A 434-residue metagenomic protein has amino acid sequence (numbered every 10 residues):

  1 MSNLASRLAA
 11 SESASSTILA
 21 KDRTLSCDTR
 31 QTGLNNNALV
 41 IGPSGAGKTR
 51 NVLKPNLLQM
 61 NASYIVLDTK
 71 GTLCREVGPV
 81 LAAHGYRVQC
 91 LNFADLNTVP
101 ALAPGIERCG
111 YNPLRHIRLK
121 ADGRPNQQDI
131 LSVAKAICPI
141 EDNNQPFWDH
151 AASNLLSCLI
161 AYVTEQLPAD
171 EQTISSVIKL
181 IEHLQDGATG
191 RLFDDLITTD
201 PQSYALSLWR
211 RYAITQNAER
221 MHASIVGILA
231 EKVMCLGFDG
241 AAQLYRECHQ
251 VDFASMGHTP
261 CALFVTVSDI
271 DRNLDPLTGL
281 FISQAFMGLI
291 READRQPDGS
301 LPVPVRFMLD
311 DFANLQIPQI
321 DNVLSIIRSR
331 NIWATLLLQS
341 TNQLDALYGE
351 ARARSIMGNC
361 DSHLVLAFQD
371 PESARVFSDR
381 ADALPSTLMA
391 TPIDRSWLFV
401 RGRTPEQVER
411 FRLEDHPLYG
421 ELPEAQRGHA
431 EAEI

Functional and structural regions predicted by a protein language model:
M1-T29: N-terminal pre-Walker A segment at the start of P-loop NTPase domains
T17-L25, L34-I332, R375, A383-Q407 (+1 more regions): P-loop NTPase motor domains
D68-K70, L337-T341, F368-Q369: A short beta-strand-to-loop transition that corresponds to the Sensor-1 phosphate-sensing loop of AAA+ P-loop ATPases
A83-H84, A351-S355, A381: Short, hinge-like loop/turn segments at secondary-structure boundaries
A101-A103, N342-I356: Glycine-rich, charge-decorated loop segments at or immediately adjacent to ligand/cofactor-binding or catalytic sites
I327-L347: Sensor-1/coupling segment of RecA-like P-loop NTPase cores
A351-V376: Conserved P-loop NTPase catalytic core
E414-P417: A composition-biased, non-transmembrane "mature-region" signal
